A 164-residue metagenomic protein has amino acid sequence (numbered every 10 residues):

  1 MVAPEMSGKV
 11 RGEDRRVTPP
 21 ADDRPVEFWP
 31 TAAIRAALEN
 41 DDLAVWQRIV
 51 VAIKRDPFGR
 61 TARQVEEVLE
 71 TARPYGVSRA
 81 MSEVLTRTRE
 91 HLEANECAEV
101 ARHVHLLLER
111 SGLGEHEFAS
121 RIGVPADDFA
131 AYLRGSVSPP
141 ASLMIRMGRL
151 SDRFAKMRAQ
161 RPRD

Functional and structural regions predicted by a protein language model:
M1-Q64: DNA-contacting interfaces and partner/effector-binding or oligomerization modules in DNA-centric proteins
R48-E90: Interaction interfaces in information-processing and related assembly proteins
E83, R87-E90, P139-Q160: DNA major-groove recognition helix of helix-turn-helix/homeodomain DNA-binding modules
R102-E117: Short basic helix-loop element that most often maps to the first helix and adjoining turn of HTH DNA-binding modules
L107, R121, Y132: Residues in the recognition helix of alpha-helical DNA-binding motifs
H116-S120, F129: Short alpha-helical "recognition helix" segments of helix-turn-helix
